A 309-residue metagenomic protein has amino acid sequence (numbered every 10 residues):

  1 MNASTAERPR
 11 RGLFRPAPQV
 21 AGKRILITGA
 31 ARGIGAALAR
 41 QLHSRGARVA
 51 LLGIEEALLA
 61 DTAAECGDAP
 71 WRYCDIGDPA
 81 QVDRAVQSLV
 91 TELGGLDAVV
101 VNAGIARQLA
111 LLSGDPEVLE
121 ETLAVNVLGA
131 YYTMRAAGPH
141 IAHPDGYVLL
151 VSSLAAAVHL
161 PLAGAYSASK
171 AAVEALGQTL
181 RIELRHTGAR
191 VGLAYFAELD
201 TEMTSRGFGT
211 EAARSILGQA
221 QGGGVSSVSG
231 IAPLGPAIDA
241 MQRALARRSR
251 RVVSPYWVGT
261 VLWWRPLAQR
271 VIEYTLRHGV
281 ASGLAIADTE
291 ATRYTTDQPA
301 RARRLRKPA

Functional and structural regions predicted by a protein language model:
A31-R32: Conserved glycine-rich cofactor-binding loop
R45-D61: Conserved glycine-rich Rossmann-like NAD(P)H-binding loop of the short-chain dehydrogenase/reductase
C74-R84, P116: The beta1-alpha1 cofactor-binding region of Rossmann-like NAD(H)/NADP(H)-dependent oxidoreductases
A110-E120: Substrate-binding pocket helix/loop in short-chain dehydrogenase/reductase
M134, S169: Active-site helix of classical SDR
S153: Residue(s) in the substrate-gating loop at a strand-loop-helix junction that position the organic substrate next
H186-Y256: SDR active-site lid
